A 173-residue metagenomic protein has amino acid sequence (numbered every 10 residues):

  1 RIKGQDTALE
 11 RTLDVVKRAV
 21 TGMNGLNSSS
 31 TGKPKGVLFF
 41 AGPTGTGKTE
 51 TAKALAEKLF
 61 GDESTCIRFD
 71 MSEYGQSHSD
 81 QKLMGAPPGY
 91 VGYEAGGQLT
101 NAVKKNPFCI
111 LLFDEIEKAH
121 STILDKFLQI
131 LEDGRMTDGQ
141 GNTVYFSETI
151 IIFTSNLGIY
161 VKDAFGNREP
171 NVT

Functional and structural regions predicted by a protein language model:
R1-T173: AAA+ P-loop NTPase nucleotide-binding core of proteostasis motors
